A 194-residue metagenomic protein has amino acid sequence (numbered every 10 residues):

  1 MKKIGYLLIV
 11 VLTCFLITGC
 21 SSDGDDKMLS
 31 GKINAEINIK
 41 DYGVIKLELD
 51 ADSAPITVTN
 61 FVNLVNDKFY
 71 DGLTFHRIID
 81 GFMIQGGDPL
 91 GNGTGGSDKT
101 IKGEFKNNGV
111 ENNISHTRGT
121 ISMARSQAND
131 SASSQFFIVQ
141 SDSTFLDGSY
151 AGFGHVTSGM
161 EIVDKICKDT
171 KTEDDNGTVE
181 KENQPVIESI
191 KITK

Functional and structural regions predicted by a protein language model:
G5-L8, C14-K194: Cyclophilin-like peptidyl-prolyl cis-trans isomerases
